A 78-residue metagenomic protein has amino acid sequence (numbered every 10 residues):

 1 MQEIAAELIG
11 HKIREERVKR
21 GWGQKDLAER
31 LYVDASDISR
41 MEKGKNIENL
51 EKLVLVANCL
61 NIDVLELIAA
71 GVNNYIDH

Functional and structural regions predicted by a protein language model:
M1-K19: A short, Lys/Arg-rich alpha-helix, primarily the initiator
Q2, N58, E66-H78: Short, charged recognition helix plus adjacent turn of helix-turn-helix-like nucleic-acid-binding domains
H11, A35, N49-L53: Short alpha-helical elements of helix-turn-helix
R14, K25, V54: Residues within the helices of the helix-turn-helix
V18, E29, N58: Alpha-helical residues within the helix-turn-helix
V18, Y32, K43-K45, V72: Residue-level detection of the helix-turn-helix DNA-binding "recognition helix"
G21-M41: Short alpha-helical DNA-recognition segment
N49-E66: DNA major-groove recognition helix of helix-turn-helix/homeodomain DNA-binding modules
